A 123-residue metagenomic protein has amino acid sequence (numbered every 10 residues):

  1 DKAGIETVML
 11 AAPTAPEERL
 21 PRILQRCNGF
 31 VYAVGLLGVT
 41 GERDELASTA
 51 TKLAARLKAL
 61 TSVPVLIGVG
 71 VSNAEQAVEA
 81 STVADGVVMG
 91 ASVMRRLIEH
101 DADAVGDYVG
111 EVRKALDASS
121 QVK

Functional and structural regions predicted by a protein language model:
D1-L10, K58-G68, S119-V122: Short beta-strand/loop segments at the ligand-binding rim of alpha/beta enzyme cores
D1-R22, V105, G110: Domain-level signal for soluble alpha/beta catalytic cores
D1-V8, R26-V31, V83-V87: Glycine-enriched alpha-helix->loop->beta-strand junction motifs that scaffold or abut catalytic
L10, L20-A59, H100-D101: Glycine/Thr-rich beta-alpha phosphate-binding loop at enzyme active sites
A15-Q25, L60-T61, I67, V71-V87: Catalytic cores of alpha/beta
L20, T51-A55, A77, G106-R113: Generic structural signal for well-ordered alpha-helices, preferentially at hydrophobic/aromatic core positions
A33-G41, G70, V83-A102: Glycine-rich phosphate-binding active-site loops on the catalytic face of alpha/beta enzymes
M94-K123: C-terminal helical cap(s) of enzyme catalytic domains, especially alpha/beta-barrels
